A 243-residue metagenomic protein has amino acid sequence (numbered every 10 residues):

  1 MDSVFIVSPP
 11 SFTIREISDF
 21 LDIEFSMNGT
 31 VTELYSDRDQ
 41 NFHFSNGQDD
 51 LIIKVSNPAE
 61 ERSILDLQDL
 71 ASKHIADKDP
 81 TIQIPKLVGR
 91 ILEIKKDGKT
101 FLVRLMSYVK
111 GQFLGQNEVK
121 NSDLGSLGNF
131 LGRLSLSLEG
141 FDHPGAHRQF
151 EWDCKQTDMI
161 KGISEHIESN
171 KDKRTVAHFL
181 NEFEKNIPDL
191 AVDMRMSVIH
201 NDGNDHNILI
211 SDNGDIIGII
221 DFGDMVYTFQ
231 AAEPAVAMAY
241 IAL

Functional and structural regions predicted by a protein language model:
D2-I6, Q40-L51, V55-D66: Broad phosphate/nucleotide-binding scaffolds in NTP-utilizing and phosphate-metabolizing enzymes
P10-I23, H143, D158-N201, S211-N213: An alpha-helical support segment within catalytic cores of ATP-dependent transferases
I23-S45: ATP-binding glycine-rich phosphate-binding loop
D37-Q48, L87, E184-A232: Active-site acidic catalytic loop and adjacent metal/ATP-binding pocket of ATP-dependent phosphoryl transfer enzymes
V55-T100, N117, N121-G125: A conserved alpha-helical element in kinase catalytic cores
K99-Q112: Conserved short submotifs of the Hanks-type protein kinase catalytic core that shape the nucleotide-binding pocket
Q116-R174, M194-M196: A cross-family kinase active-site recognition segment
A231-L243: Active-site activation/catalytic loop segments of kinase-like enzymes and analogous catalytic loops in related
